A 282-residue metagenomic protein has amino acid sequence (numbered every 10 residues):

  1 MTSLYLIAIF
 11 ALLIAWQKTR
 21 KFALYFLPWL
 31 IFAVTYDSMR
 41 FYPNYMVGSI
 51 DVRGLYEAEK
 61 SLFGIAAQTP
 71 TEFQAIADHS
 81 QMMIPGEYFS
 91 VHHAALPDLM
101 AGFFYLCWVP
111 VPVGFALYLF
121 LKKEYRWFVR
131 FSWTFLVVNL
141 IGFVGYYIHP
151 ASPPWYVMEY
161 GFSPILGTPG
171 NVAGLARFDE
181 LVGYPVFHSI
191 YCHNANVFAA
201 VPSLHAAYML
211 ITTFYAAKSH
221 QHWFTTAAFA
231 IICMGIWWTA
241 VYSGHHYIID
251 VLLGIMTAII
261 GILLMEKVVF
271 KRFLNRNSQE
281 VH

Functional and structural regions predicted by a protein language model:
M1-S3, T19-P112: N-terminal transmembrane-helix/juxtamembrane module of multi-pass inner/ER membrane proteins
T2-A8, F103-A116, S203-T212: Hydrophobic alpha-helical transmembrane segments
A15-P28, F120-R130, H220-W223: Membrane-interface helix-boundary motifs at transmembrane edges
F26, V113-I148, P154-I165, F229: Interfacial segments of alpha-helical transmembrane regions
F32-S38, N139-Y146, I231-V241: Aromatic-anchored segments of alpha-helical transmembrane domains
G114-L121, A206-W223, M256-M265: Membrane-interfacial alpha-helical segments at the cytosolic side of multi-pass membrane proteins
I148-S219: Membrane-interfacial catalytic/cofactor-binding modules of polytopic membrane enzymes
P153-M158, A200, G235-G261: Interfacial helix-loop-helix junctions of multi-pass membrane proteins
